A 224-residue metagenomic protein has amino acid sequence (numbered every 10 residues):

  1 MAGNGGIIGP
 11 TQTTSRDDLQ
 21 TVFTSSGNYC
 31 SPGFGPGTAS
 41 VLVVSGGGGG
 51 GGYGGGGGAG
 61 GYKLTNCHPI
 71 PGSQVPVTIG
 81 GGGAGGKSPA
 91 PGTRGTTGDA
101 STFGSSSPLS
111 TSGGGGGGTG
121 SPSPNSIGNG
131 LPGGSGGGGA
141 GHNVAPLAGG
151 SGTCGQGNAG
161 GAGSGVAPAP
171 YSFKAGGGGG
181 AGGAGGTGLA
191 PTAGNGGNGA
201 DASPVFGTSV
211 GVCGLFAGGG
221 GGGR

Functional and structural regions predicted by a protein language model:
M1-L42, N66-P76, S106-S107, G155 (+2 more regions): Enriched but not universal
R16, T96, G149, G220-R224: Short, intrinsically disordered, charge-balanced linker/junction segments flanking boundaries in proteins
V22-S31, V44-G104, S123-G128, G186-L189 (+2 more regions): Glycine-rich strand-loop-strand elements at beta-sheet edges
L42-G47, L109-S112, A217-G219: Periodic beta-strand elements of RCC1/NHL beta-propellers and select beta-solenoids
G57, G82-G85, G95, G130-G133 (+4 more regions): Collagen triple-helix signature
T97, G104-G150: Short, surface-exposed beta-strand/loop segments
S164-V166, G223-R224: Short acidic/glycine-rich loop or secondary-structure boundary segments that cap or lie
